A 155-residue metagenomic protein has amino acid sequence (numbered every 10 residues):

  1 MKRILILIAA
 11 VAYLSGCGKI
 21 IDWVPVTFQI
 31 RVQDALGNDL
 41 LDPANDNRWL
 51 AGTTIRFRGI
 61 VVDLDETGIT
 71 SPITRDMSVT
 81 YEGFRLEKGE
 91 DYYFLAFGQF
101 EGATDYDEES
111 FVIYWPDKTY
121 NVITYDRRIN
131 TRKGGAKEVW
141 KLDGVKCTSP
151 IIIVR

Functional and structural regions predicted by a protein language model:
M1-I4: Positively charged n-region of N-terminal signal peptides that target proteins for export
Y13-G16: C-terminal motif of bacterial Sec signal peptides marking the signal peptidase cleavage site
G18-D22, V26, R31, F57-R155: Extracytoplasmic cysteine-anchoring/structural motifs
V24, P43-G52: Short coil-to-beta strand junction motifs in C2/discoidin
V32-D46: Short amphipathic, basic-aromatic surface patches that mediate peripheral association with negatively charged
